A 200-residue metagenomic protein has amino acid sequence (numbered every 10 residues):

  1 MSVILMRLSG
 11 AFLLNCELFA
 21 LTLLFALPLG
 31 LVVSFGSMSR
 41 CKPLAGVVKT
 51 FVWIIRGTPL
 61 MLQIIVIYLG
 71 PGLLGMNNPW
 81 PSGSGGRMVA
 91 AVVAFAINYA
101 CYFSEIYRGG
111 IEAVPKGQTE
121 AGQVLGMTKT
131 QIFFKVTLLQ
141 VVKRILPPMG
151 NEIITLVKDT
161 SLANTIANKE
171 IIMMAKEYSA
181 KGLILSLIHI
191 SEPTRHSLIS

Functional and structural regions predicted by a protein language model:
M1-S197: Transmembrane alpha-helices and adjacent helix-loop boundaries
